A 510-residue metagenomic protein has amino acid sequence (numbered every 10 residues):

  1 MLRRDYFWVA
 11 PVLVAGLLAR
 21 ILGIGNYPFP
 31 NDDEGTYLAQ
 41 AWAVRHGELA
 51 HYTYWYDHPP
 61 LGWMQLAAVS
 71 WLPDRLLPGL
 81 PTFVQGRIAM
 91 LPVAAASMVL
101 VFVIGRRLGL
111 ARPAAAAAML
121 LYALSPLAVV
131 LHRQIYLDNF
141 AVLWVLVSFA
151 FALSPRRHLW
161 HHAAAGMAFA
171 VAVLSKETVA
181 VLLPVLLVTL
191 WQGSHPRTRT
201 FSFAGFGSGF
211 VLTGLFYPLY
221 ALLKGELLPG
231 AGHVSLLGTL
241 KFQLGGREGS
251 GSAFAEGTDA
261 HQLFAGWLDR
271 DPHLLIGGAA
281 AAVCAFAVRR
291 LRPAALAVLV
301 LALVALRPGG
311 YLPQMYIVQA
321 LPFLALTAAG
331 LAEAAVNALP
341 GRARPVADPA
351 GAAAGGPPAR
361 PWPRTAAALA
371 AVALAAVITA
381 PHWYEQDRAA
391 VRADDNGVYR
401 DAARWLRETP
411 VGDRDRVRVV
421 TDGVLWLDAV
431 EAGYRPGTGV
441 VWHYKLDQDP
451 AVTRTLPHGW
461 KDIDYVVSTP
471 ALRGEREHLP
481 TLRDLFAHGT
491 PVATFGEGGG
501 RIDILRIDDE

Functional and structural regions predicted by a protein language model:
M1, L108-G109, L146-A164, C284-A287 (+1 more regions): Membrane-interface transmembrane helices that cradle and orient dolichyl/undecaprenyl
P11-L13, F169, L186, G278 (+3 more regions): Transmembrane alpha-helix segments characteristic of polytopic inner-membrane glycan-assembly/cell-envelope
V14, V84, I88-G109, V147: Transmembrane-helix motifs of polytopic, lipid-linked glycan transferases
D57, R392-N396, R400, R404-D447 (+2 more regions): Short periplasmic/luminal acceptor-recognition loop of GT-C membrane glycosyltransferases, typified by
L100, L121, F140-R157, A164-F169 (+1 more regions): Specific aromatic-rich, kink-prone transmembrane helix
L131-H132, D138-A141, V181, R307-G355: Hydrophobic/aromatic-rich transmembrane helices and adjacent perimembrane loops
S175, L331, R364-G397, V419: Transmembrane alpha-helical segments
L183-A287, R307, L472: Transmembrane-lumen/periplasm boundary regions of multi-pass, lipid-linked membrane glycan transferases
